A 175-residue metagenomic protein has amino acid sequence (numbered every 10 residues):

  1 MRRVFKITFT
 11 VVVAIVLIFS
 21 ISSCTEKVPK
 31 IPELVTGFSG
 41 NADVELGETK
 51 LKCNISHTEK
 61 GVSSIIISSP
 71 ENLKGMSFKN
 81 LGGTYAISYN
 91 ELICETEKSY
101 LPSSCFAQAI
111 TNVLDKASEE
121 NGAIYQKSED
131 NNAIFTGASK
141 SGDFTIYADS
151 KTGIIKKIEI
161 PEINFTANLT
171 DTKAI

Functional and structural regions predicted by a protein language model:
R2, K6-I7, F19-V62, N72 (+4 more regions): N-terminal leader/targeting segments and the immediate start of mature chains
K6-A14: Sec-dependent signal peptide recognition, specifically the positively charged N-region followed immediately by
P29-L34, F38, I87-G142: Flexible, processing/modification-adjacent segments and terminal tails in exported/periplasmic/extracellular proteins
P32-E33, N54-T58, F78, N121-S128 (+1 more regions): Short, exposed beta-strand/loop patches in secreted or surface proteins that constitute
T36-S39, N80-G83, K151-T152: A short, compositionally biased
A42, G83-S88, I155-K157: Short polybasic amphipathic segments
H57-V113, E162-N168: An acidic-aromatic
S64-S69, G122-I175: Gly/Pro-enriched, hydrophobic low-complexity segments that function as extracytoplasmic propeptides/linkers
